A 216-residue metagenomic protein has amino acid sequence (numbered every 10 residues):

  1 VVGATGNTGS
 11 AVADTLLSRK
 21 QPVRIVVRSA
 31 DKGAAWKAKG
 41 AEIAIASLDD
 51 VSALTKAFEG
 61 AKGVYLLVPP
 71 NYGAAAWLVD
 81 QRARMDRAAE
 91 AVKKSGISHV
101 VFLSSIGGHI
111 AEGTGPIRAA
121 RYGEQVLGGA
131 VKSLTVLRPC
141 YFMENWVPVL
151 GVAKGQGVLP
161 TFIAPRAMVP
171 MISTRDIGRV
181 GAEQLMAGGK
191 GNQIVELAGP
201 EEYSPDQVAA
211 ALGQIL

Functional and structural regions predicted by a protein language model:
V1-A35, D49-S52, K56-E59, V68-R82 (+2 more regions): Oxidoreductase cofactor-interface core, primarily capturing Rossmann-like NAD(P)-dependent enzymes
P22, E42-I43: N-terminal functional modules and adjacent low-complexity/disordered segments of proteins
G40-E42, L134: Short, conserved active-site loop motifs that form the nucleotide-linked donor/cofactor pocket
A46: Cofactor-binding loops of NAD(P)H-dependent oxidoreductases, dominated by short-chain dehydrogenase/reductases
K62-G63: Short SAM/SAH-binding signature in class I
